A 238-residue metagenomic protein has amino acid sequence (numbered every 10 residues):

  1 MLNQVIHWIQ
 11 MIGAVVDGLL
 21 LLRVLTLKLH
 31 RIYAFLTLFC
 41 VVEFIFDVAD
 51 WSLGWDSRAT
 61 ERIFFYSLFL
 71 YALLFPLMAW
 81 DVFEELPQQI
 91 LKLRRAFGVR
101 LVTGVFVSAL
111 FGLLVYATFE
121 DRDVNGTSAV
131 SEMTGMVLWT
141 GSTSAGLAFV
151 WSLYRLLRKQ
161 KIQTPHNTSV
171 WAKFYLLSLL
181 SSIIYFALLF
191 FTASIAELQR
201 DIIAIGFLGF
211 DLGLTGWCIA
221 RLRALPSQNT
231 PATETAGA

Functional and structural regions predicted by a protein language model:
M1-F64: Membrane-proximal first intracellular loop
Q4-V15, F46, S57-L86, R100-F111 (+1 more regions): Individual alpha-helical transmembrane segments in multi-pass integral membrane proteins
I6-Q10, V124-S152: Extracellular-loop-to-transmembrane junctions of the mid-late helices
D17-L25, W51, R58, S67-L101 (+2 more regions): Internal transmembrane alpha-helix with an interfacial aromatic "cap," most often the third helix
L29-I32, R94-V102, S128-L138, L153-L180: Membrane-helix boundary/juxtamembrane motif in polytopic membrane proteins
A34-L53, Y71, A172-F191: Hydrophobic alpha-helical transmembrane segments of multi-pass membrane proteins
A49-S57, L114-T127, L157, A187-I195: Juxtamembrane "helix-exit" motif on the non-cytosolic side of transmembrane helices
P76, A145-A238: C-terminal transmembrane-bundle signature of multipass membrane proteins, characterized by strong activation on
